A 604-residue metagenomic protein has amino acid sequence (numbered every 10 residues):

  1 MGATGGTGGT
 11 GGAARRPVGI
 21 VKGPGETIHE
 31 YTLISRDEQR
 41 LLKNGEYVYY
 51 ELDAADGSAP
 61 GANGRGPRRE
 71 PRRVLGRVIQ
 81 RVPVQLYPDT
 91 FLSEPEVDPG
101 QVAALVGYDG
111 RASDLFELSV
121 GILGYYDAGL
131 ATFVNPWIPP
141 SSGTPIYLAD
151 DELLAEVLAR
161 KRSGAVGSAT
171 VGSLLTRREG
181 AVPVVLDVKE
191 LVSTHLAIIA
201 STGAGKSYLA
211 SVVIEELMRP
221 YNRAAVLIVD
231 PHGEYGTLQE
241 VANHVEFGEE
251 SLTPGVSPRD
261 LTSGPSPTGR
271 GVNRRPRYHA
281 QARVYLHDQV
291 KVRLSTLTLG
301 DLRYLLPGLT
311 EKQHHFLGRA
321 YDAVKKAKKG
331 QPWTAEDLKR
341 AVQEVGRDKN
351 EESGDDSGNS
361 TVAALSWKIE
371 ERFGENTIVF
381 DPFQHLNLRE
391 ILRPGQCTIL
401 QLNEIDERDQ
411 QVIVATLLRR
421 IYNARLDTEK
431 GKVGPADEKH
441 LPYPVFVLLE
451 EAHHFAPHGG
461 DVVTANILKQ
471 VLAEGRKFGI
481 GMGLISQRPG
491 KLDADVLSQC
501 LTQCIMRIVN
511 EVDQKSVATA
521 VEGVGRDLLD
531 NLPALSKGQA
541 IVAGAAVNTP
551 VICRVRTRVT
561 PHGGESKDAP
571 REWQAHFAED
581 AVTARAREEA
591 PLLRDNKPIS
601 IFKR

Functional and structural regions predicted by a protein language model:
M1-A200, L209-V213, P220, H440-L441 (+1 more regions): Basic- and hydrophobic-enriched, low-structure N-terminal and domain-boundary segments that flank ATP-binding catalytic
A3-G11, S58-R69, E249-R275, H279: Intrinsic disorder/low-complexity segments
A54-A55, V82-V84, G124-D127, H232-G236 (+7 more regions): Conserved nucleotide-binding/hydrolysis micro-motifs of P-loop NTPases
D109, V471-R476, G481-R556: Conserved ATP-driven motor cores of ASCE-family P-loop NTPases powering translocation/secretion/packaging/pilus
V166-G255, R274-Y285, V542, I599-K603: Glycine-rich phosphate-binding loop of nucleotide-binding enzymes
R223-L227, P394-C397, P442-F446, F478-G483: Loop/turn-to-beta-strand initiation segments
G233-H244, E249, T253-S257, N273-R274 (+3 more regions): P-loop NTPase motor domains
V412, G538-R604: Conserved P-loop NTPase motor module
